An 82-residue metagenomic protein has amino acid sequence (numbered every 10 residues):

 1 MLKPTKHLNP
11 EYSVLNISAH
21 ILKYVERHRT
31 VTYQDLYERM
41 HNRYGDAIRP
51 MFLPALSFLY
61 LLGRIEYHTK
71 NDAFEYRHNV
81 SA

Functional and structural regions predicted by a protein language model:
M1-L2, L8-N9: N-terminal intrinsically disordered, cationic/polar leader segments that include organellar targeting peptides
T5, V14-L15, K70-A82: Short, cationic-aromatic polyanion-contact patches
E11-R29: Positively charged, polyanion-binding regions of nucleic-acid-associated proteins
A19, Y33-Q34, L53: Short amphipathic alpha-helical segments
T30-H41: Short acidic, hydrophobic short linear motifs in intrinsically disordered regions
D46-L61: Short amphipathic alpha-helical interaction segments
Y60-K70: A short, conserved structural fragment
